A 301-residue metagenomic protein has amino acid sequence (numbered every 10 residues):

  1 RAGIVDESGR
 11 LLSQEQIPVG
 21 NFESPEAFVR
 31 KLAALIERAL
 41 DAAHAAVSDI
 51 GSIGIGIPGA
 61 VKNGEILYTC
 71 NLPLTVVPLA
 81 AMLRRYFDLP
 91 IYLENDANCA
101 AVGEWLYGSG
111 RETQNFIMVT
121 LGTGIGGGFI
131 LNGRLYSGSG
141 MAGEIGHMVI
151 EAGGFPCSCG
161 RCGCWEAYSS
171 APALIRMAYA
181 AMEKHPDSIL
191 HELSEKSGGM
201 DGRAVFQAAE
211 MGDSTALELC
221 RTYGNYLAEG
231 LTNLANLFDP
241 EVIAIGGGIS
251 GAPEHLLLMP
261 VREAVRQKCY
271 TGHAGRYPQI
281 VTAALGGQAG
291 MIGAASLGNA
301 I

Functional and structural regions predicted by a protein language model:
R1-L12, M118-N132: Gly/Thr-rich phosphate-binding beta-strand-loop-beta motif of the actin/hexokinase/Hsp70
R1-S52, V61-Y68, A81-I91, G103-T113 (+1 more regions): ATP-binding/phosphotransfer module of carbohydrate and carboxylate kinases, centering on a glycine-rich
P18-N21, S139-I145: A short acidic/small-residue loop/turn micro-motif
L67-V76: Conserved phosphate-binding/catalytic loop of the ribokinase/pfkB sugar-kinase fold
N95-G103: A glycine-rich, Thr/Ser-enriched phosphate-binding loop motif common to dinucleotide/cofactor-binding enzymes
D96, G122, A294: Active-site glycine-centered loops adjacent to acidic/histidine catalytic or metal-binding residues that shape
R134-Y136: YjeF_N-associated NAD(P)HX repair module
